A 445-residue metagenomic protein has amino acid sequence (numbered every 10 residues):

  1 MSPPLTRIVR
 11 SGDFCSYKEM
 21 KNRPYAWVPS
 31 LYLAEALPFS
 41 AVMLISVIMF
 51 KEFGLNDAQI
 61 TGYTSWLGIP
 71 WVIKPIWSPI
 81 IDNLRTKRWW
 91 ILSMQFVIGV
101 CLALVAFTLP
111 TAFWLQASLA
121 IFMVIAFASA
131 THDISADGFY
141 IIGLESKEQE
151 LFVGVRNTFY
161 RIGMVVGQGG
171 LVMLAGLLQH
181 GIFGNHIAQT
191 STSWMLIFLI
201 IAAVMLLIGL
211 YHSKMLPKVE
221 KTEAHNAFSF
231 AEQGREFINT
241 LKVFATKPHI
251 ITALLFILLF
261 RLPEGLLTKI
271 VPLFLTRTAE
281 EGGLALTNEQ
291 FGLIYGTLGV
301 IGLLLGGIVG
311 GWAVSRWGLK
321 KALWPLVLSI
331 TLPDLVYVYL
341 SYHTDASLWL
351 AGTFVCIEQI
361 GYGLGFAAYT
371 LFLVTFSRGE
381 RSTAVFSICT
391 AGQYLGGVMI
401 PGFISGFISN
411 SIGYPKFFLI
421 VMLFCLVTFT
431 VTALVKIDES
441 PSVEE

Functional and structural regions predicted by a protein language model:
S2-V9, D13-N22, L55, L109 (+6 more regions): Intracellular loop-helix junctions on the cytosolic face of multi-pass helical membrane proteins
Y17-W71, I251-F256, F260-E281: Helix-loop boundary and gating motifs at the non-cytosolic
D57-A58, S146-R156, N288-E289, G379-C389: Loop-to-transmembrane helix entry/capping segments in MFS-fold secondary transporters and related SLC/MFSD carriers
I73-T86, L305-A322, I408-S409: Helix-to-loop junctions at the C-terminal end of transmembrane segments in multipass secondary transporters
L92, F96-F113, L328-A346: C-terminal ends and interior cores of transmembrane alpha-helices in multi-pass membrane transporters/permeases
A130-L144, L364-R378: Intracellular juxtamembrane helix-capping segments at the cytosolic ends of symmetry-related transmembrane helices
K321-Y369: C-terminal transmembrane helical hairpin of 12-TM major facilitator-type secondary transporters
F376, E380-S409: A late C-terminal transmembrane helix in Major Facilitator Superfamily
